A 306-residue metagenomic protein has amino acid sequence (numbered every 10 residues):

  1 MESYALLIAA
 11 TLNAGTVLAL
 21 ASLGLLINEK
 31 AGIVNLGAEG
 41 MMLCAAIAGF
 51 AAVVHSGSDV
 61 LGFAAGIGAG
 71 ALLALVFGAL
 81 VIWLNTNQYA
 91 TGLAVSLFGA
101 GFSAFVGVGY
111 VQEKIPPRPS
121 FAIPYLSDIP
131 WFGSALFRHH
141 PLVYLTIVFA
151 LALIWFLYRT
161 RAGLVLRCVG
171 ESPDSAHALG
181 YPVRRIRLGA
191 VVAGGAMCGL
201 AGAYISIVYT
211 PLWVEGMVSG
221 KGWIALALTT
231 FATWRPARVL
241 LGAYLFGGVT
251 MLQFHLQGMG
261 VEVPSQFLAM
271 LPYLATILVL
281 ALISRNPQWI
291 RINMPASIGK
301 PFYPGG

Functional and structural regions predicted by a protein language model:
L6-S56, F63, G68, L72-Y89 (+1 more regions): Single transmembrane alpha-helix segments in multi-pass membrane proteins
N28-V34, L73-S127, R159-R161, M217-G220 (+1 more regions): Short loop segments and helix-boundary regions at transmembrane helix junctions of multi-pass inner-membrane proteins
A51-S56, G62, A71-L73, I82-P116 (+5 more regions): Membrane-water interface segments at the C-terminal ends of transmembrane alpha-helices in multi-pass inner-membrane
Q88-A90, P116-S120, H139-L145, R187 (+4 more regions): Loop-to-transmembrane alpha-helix initiation sites
A100-R159, G260-L268, N293-G306: Transmembrane helix-bundle core of multi-pass membrane transporters and related energy-transducing complexes
A135-W213, P236-L241: Helix-loop-helix "hairpin" substructures at the membrane interface of multi-pass membrane proteins
E171-A178, P182-R185, L256-G306: Cytosolic-side transmembrane-helix boundaries in multi-pass membrane proteins
Y209-Y273: Transmembrane alpha-helical segments in multi-pass inner-membrane proteins
